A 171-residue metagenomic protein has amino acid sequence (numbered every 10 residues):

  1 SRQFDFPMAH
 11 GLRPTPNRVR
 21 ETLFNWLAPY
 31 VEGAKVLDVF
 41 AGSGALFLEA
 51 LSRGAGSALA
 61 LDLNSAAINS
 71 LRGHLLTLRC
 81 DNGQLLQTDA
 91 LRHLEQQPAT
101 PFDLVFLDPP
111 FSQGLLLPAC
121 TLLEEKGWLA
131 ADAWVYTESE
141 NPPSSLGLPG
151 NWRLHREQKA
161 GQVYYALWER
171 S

Functional and structural regions predicted by a protein language model:
S1-S171: Class I S-adenosyl-L-methionine-dependent methyltransferase catalytic core
